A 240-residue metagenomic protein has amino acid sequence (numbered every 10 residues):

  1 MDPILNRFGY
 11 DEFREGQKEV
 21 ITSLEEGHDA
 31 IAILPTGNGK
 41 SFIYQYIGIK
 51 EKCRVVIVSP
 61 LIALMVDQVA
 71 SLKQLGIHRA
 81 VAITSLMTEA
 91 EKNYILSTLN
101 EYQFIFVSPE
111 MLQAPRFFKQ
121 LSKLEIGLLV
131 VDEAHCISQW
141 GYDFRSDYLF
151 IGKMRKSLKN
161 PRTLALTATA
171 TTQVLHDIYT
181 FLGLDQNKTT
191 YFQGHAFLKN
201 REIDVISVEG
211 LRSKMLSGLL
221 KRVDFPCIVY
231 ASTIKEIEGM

Functional and structural regions predicted by a protein language model:
M1-P35: Conserved pre-motif I regulatory segment
E26-A32, C53-R54, E101-Q103, N160-R162 (+1 more regions): Pre-Walker A (Motif I) flank of P-loop NTPase domains
G27-Y46, V58-S59, T167: Walker A/P-loop
N38, Q45, M87-L128, I137-Y142: Conserved helix/coil segment N-terminal to the catalytic DExD/H
V55-M65, V174, L219-M240: Conserved strand-helix element at the start of the C-terminal RecA-like helicase core
V56, I62-M111, T190-F192: Conserved nucleic-acid-binding Ia/Ib motif block in the N-terminal RecA-like helicase ATPase lobe
K123-Q193: Post-DEXD/H (motif II) to motif III coupling segment of the RecA-like Helicase ATP-binding lobe
Q173-F181, F197-K221, E238: Inter-lobe coupling/hinge segments of SF2-like helicase ATPases
